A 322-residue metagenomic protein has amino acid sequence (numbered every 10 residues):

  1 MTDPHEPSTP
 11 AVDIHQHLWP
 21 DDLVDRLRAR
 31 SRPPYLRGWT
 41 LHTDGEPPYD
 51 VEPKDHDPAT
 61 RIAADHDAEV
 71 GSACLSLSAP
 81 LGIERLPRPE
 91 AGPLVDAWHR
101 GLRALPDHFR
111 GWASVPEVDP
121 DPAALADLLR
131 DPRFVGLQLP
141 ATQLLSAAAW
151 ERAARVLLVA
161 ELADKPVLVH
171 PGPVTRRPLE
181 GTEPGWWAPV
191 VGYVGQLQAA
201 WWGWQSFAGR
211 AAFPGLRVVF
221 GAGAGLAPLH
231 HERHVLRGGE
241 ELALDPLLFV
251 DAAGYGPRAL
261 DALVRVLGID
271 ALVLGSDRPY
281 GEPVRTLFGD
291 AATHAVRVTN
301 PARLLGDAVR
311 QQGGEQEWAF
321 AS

Functional and structural regions predicted by a protein language model:
T2-I14, P20-S72, R100, L216 (+3 more regions): Mid-to-C-terminal alpha-helical segments outside catalytic/metal-binding sites
H15, D65, L102, L137 (+5 more regions): Divalent metal-coordination and catalytic microenvironments
P48, R61-D65, E69-L94, G101-E117: Short, well-structured secondary-structure segments
V51-H56, I83-R85, V115-A123, Q143-E151 (+3 more regions): Acidic-and-aromatic substrate-binding clefts and catalytic sites of carbohydrate-active enzymes
P53, L86-A97, A147-R155, P189-L197 (+1 more regions): Alpha-helix N-cap and loop-to-helix initiation/capping positions
I62-G71, V95-H108, L125-R133, V156-A163 (+2 more regions): Acidic (Asp/Glu)-rich catalytic clusters
E117-V118, P171-R176, P279-Y280: Short glycine-enriched loops at secondary-structure junctions
D131-L267, A271-V273, W318-A321: Catalytic pocket-lining loop regions of alpha/beta-barrel enzymes, especially the amidohydrolase/enolase/GH5 lineages
